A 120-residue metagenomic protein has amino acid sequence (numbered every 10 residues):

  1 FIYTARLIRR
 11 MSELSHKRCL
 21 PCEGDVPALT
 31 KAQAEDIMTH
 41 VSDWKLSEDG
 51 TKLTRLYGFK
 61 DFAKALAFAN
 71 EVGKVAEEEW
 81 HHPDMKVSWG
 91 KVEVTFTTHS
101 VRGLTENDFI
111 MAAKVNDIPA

Functional and structural regions predicted by a protein language model:
F1-R10: Short, Lys/Arg-enriched N-terminal segments with co-localized hydrophobic residues within the first ~10-30 amino acids
S12-A120: Long, contiguous binding/interaction regions
